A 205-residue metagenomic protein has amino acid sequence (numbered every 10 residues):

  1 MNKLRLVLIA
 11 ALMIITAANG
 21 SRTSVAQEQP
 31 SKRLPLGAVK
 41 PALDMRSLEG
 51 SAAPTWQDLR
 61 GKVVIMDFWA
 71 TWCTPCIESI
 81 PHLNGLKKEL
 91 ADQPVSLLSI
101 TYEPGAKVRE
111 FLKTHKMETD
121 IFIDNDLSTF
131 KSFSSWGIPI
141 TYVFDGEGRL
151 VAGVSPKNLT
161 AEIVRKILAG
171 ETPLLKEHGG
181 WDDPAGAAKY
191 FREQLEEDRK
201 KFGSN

Functional and structural regions predicted by a protein language model:
M1-L8: Bacterial N-terminal signal peptides that target proteins for export
I14-T23: C-terminal segment of classical bacterial N-terminal signal peptides
S24-W56: N-terminal "domain-start" segment that seeds a small globular fold
K62-V64, F68-W72, P104, G137: Short pre-active-site segment immediately N-terminal to redox-active cysteine/selenocysteine motifs in thiol-based
F68-G85: Conserved redox-active cysteine motifs that mediate thiol-disulfide chemistry, especially di-cysteine Cys-X(1-2)-Cys
Q93-K107, M117-L127: Thiol-based oxidoreductase modules, predominantly thioredoxin-like and allied folds used for disulfide exchange
F111-E118, D124-L168: Thiol/disulfide oxidoreductase modules built on the thioredoxin-like
G146-N205: Thiol-/selenol-based redox modules, centered on thioredoxin-like and closely related oxidoreductase domains
